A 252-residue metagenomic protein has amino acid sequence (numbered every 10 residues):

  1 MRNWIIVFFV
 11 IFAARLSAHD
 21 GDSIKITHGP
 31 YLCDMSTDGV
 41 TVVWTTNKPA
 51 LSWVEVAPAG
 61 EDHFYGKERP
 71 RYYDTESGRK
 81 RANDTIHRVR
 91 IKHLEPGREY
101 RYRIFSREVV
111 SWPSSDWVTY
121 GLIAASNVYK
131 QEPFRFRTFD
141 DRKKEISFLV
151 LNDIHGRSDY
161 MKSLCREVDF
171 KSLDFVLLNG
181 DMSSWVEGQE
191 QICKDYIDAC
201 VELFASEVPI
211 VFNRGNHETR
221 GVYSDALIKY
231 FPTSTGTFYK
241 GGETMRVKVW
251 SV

Functional and structural regions predicted by a protein language model:
W4-A13: Sec-dependent N-terminal signal peptides
F9, K162-R220: Core catalytic region of metal-dependent phosphoesterases/phosphodiesterases, especially metallo-beta-lactamase-like
L16-V150, F170: Acidic, histidine-bearing metal-coordination/catalytic regions of metal-dependent phosphoesterases
W44, Y100, D153, V176 (+3 more regions): Divalent metal-coordination and catalytic microenvironments
I104-R135, K194-V252: Extended active-site neighborhood of metal-dependent phosphoesterases/phosphodiesterases
E145-H155, V249-S251: Active-site-proximal beta-strand elements of phosphoester/diester hydrolases
L151-R157, E187-E190: Short, flexible loop segments at the rims of nucleotide/cofactor-binding pockets, characterized by
